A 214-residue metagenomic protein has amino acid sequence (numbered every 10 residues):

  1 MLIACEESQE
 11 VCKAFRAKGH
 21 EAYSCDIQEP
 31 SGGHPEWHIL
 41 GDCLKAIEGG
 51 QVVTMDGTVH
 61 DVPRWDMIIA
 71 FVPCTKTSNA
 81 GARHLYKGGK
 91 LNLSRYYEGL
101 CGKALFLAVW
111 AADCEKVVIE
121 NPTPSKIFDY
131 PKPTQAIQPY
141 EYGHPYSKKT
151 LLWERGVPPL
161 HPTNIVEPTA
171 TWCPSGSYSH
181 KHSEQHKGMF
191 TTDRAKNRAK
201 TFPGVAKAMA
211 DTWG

Functional and structural regions predicted by a protein language model:
M1-G214: Conserved active-site and SAM-binding loop architecture of S-adenosyl-L-methionine-dependent nucleic-acid
